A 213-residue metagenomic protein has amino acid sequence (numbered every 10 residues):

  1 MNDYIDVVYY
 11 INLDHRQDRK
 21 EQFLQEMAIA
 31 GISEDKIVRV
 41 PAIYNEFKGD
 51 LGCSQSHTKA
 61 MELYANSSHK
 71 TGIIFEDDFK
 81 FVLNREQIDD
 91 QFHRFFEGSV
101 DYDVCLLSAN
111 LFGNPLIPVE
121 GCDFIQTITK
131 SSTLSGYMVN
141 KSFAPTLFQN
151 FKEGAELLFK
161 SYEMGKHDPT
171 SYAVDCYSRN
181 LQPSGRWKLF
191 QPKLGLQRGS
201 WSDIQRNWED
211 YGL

Functional and structural regions predicted by a protein language model:
M1-F75, F79-L213: An acidic/histidine-cluster motif and surrounding catalytic segment that typifies divalent-metal-assisted enzyme active
